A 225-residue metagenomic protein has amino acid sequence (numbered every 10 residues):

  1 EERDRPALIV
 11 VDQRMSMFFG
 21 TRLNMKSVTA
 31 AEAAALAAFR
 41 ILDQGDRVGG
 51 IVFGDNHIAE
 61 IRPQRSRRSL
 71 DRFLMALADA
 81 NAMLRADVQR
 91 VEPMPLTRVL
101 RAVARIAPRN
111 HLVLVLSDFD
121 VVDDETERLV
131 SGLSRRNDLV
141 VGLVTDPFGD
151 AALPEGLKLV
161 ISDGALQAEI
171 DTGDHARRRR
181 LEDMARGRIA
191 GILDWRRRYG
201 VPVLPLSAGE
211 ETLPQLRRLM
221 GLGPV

Functional and structural regions predicted by a protein language model:
E1-E32, F39-V225: Exposed, interaction-prone extracellular/peripheral surfaces
